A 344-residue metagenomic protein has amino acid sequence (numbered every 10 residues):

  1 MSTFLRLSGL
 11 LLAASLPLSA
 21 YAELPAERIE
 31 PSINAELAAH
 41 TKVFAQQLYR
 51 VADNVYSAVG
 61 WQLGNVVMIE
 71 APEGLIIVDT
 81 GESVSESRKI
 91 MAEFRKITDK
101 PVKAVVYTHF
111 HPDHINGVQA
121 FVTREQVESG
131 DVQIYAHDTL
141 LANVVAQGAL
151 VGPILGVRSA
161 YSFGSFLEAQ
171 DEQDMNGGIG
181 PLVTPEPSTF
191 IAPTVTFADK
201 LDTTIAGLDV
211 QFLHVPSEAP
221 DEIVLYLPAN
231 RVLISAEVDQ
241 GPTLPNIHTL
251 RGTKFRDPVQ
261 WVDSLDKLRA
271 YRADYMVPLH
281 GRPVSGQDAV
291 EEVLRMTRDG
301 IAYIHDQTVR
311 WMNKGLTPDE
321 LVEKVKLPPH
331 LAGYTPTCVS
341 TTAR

Functional and structural regions predicted by a protein language model:
M1-Y21: Gram-negative bacterial Sec-dependent N-terminal signal peptides
L11, A20-A38, Q147, G152-G156 (+5 more regions): Accessory terminal helices/loops
V43, L48-V51, P72-G74, S85-I134: Active-site metal-binding motif and surrounding structural segment of the metallo-beta-lactamase
A45-T98, V224-E237: Conserved beta-strand hairpin/beta-sheet module of binuclear metal-dependent hydrolase folds, prominently
R50, A142-H214, Q260-R272: Metallo-beta-lactamase
Q62-N65, E82-S85, F110-H114, L140-A142 (+3 more regions): Solvent-exposed loop/turn segments at secondary-structure junctions within structured extracellular/periplasmic domains
L75, E82-V84, I191, K200-T204 (+1 more regions): Metallo-beta-lactamase
V78-T80, K103-D113, Y135-H137, L233-A236 (+1 more regions): Active-site neighborhood of phospho(di)ester-bond hydrolases with catalytic His/Asp-centered motifs
